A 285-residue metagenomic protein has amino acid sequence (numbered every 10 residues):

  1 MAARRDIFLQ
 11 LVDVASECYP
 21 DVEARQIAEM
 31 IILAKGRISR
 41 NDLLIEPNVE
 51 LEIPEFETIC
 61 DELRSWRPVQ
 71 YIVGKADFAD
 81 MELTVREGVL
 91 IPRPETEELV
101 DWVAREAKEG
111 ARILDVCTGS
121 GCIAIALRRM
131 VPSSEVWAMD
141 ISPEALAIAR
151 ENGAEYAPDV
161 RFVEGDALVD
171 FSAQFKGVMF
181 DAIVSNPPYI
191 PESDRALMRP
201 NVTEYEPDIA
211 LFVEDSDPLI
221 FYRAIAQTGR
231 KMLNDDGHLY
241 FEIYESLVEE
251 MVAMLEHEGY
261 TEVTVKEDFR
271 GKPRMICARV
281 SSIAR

Functional and structural regions predicted by a protein language model:
M1-N48: Non-catalytic accessory regions of SAM-dependent methyltransferases
M30-R105: Conserved AdoMet
I31, W66, T96, I123 (+6 more regions): Residue-level signal for inorganic ion chemistry
E82, E135, D159-R161, T261-T264: Conserved beta-strand segments of alpha/beta enzyme cores
E95-L197, A224: Conserved SAM/SAH cofactor-binding pocket of Class I
Y189-F221: Mobile active-site "lid"/loop adjacent to the S-adenosyl-L-methionine
D215-R279: Conserved Class I SAM-dependent methyltransferase catalytic core
S282-R285: Flexible, glycine-/basic-rich loop-and-beta segments that form/coincide with the SAM-dependent methyltransferase
